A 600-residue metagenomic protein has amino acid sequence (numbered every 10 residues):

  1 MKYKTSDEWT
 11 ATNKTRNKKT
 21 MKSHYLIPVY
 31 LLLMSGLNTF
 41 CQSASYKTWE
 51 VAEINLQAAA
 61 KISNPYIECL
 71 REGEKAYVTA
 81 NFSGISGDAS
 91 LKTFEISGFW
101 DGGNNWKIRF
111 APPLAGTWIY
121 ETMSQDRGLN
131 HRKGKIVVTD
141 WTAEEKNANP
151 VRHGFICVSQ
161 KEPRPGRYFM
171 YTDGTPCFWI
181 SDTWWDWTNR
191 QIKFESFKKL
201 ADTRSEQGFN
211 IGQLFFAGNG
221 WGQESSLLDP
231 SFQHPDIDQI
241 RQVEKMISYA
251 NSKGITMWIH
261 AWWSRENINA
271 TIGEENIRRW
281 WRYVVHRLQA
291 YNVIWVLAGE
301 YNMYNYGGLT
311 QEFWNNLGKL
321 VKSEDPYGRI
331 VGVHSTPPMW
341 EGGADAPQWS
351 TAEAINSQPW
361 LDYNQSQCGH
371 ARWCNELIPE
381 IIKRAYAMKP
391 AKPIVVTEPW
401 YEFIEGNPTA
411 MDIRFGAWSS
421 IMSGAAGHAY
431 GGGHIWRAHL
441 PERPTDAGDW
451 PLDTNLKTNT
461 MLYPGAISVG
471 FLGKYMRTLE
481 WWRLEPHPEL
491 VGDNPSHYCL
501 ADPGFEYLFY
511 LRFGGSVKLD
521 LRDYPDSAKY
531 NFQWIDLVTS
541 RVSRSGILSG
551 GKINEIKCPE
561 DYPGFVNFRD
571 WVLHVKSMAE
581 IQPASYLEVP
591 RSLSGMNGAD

Functional and structural regions predicted by a protein language model:
P28-N38: Bacterial N-terminal signal peptides
Q42-A89, S97, K135-D140, V491-C499: Non-catalytic, glycine-rich low-complexity segments
K75-Y77, D126-R127, W141, P150-C374: Active-site mouth of glycoside hydrolases
G87-S90, F94-R164: Extended acidic/polar, glycine-enriched regions that form or flank non-catalytic beta-rich accessory modules
K107-F110, K518-D520, I553-P563: Exposed aromatic-hydrophobic patches
T175, Y401-I404, M411-G546, D561-G598: Aromatic- and carboxylate-lined catalytic core of secreted/periplasmic carbohydrate-active enzymes
Q358-E442: Catalytic-core region of carbohydrate-active enzymes that cleave or remodel glycosidic bonds
